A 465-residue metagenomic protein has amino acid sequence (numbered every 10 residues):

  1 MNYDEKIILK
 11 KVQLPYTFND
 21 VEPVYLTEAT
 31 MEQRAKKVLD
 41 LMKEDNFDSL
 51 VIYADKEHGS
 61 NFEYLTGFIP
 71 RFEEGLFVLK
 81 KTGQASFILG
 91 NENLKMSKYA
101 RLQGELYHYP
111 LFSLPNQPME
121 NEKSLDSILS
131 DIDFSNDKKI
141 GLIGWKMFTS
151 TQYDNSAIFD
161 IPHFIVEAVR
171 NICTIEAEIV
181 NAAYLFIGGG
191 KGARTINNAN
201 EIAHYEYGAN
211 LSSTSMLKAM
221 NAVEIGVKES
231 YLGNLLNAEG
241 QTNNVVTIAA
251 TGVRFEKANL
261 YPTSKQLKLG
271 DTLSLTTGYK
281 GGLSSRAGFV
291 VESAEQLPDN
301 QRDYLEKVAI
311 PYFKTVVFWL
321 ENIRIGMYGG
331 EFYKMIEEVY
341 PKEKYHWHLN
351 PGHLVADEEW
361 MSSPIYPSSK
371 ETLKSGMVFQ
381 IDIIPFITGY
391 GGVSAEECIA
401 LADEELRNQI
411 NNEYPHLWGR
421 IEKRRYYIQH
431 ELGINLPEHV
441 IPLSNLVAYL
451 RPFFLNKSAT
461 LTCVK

Functional and structural regions predicted by a protein language model:
M1-K465: Active-site neighborhoods and metal-handling regions in enzymes and metal-associated proteins
